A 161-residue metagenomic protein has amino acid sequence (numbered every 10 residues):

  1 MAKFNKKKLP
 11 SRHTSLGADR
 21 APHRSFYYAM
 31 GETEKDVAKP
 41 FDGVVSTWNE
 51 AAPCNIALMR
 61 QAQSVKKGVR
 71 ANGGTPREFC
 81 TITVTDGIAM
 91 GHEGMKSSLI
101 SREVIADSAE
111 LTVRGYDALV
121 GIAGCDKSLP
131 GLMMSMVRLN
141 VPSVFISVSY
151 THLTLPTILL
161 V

Functional and structural regions predicted by a protein language model:
A2-D36: N-terminal amphipathic/basic leader segments beginning at the initiator methionine
F4-S11, D42-N49, T83-K96, V113: Gly-rich Lys/Arg/Thr-decorated short loops/hinges at beta-loop-alpha junctions or inter-strand turns that position
P22-Y28, T75-G121: Glycine-rich oxoanion-binding loops at beta->alpha junctions
G31-G43, L111-G115: Glycine-rich phosphate/diphosphate-binding loops that line cofactor/substrate pockets in enzymes
K35, N49-G73, R77-E78: Glycine-rich phosphate/diphosphate-binding loop of Rossmann-like nucleotide-binding domains
R60-K67, K96, M134-V144: A glycine- and small-aliphatic-rich helix-loop capping segment at beta-alpha/alpha-beta transitions that lines
A109-L132, S143-I146: A short, small-residue-rich loop immediately preceding and capping a beta-strand
T151-T157: Conserved small/polar residues in nucleotide/adenosyl-binding loops
